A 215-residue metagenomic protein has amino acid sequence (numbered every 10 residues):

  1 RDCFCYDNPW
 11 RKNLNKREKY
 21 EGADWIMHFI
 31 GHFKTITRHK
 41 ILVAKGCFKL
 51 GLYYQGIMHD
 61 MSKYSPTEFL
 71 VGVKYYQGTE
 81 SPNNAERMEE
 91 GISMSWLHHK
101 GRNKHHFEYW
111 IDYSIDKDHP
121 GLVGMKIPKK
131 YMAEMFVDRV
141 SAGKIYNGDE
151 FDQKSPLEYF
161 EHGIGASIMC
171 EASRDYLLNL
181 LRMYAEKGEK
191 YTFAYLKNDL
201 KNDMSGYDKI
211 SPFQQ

Functional and structural regions predicted by a protein language model:
C3-Q215: Metal-dependent phosphohydrolase cores
